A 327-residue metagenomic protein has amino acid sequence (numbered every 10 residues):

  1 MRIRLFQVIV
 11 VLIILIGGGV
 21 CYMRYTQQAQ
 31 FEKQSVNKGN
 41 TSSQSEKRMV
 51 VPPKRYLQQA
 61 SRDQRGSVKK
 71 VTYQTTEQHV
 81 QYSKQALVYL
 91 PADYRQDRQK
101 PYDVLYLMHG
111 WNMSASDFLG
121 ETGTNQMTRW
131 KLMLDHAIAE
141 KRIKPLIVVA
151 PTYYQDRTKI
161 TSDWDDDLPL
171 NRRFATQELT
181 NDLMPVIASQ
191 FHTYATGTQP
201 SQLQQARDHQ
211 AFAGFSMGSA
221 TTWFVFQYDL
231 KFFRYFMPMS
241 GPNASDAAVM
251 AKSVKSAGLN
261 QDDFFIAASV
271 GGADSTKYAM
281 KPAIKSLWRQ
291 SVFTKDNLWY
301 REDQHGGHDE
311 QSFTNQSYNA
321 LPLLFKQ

Functional and structural regions predicted by a protein language model:
M1-I14: N-terminal Sec-pathway targeting helices
Q7, G19-Q327: Non-catalytic cap/lid and distal C-terminal segments of serine-dependent acyl enzymes
